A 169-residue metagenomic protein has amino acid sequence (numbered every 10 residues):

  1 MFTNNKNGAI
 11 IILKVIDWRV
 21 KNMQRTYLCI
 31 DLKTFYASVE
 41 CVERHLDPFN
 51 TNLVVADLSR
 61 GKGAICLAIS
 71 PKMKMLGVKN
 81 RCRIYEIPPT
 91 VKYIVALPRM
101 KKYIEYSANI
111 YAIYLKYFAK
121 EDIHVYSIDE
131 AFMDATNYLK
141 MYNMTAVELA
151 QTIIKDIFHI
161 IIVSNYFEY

Functional and structural regions predicted by a protein language model:
N4-N5: Intrinsic-disorder-associated, low-complexity terminal segments enriched in Asp/Asn/His/Tyr and depleted of Lys/Arg
I10-L139, T145-V147, Q151-I161, Y166-Y169: Residues that scaffold, gate, or flank divalent-cation-dependent active/transport sites
